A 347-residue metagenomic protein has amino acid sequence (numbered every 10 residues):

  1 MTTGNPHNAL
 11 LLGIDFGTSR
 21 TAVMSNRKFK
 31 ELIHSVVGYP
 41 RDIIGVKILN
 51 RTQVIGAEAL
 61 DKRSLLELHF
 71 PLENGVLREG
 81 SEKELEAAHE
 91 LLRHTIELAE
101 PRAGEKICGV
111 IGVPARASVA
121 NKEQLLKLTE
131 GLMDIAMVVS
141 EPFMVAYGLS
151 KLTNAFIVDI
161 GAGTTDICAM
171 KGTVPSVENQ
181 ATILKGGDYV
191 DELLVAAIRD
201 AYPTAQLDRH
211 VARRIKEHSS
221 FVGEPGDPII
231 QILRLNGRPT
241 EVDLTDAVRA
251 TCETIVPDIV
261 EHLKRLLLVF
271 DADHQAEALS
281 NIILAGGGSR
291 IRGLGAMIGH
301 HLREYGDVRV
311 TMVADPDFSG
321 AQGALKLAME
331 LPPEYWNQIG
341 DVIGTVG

Functional and structural regions predicted by a protein language model:
M1-T18, A22-K47, I55-I160, M170-V260 (+3 more regions): Nucleotide/phosphate-binding catalytic cleft detector across ATP-hydrolyzing and phosphate-transferring enzymes
G163: Short glycine-rich anion-binding loops that position phosphate/pyrophosphate groups of nucleotides and phosphorylated
D166: Positively charged, low-complexity, intrinsically disordered RNA-binding extensions
S319-G320: Repeat-based blade/solenoid architectures
